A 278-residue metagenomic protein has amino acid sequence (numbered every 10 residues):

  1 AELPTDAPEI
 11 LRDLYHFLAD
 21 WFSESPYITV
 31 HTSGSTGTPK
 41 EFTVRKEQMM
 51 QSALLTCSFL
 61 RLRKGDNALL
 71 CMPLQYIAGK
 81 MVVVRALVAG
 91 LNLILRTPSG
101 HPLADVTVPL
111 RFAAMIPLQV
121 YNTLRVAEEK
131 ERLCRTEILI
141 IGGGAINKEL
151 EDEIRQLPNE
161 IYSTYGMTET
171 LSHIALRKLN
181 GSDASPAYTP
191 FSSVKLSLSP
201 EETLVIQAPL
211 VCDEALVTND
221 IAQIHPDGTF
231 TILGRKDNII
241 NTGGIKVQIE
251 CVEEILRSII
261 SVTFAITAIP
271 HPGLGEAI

Functional and structural regions predicted by a protein language model:
A1-E9, K40-T43, N92-P98: Short beta-strand->loop structural element characteristic of the AMP-binding/adenylate-forming
D13-H31, K64-N67: Conserved pre-ATP/AMP-binding loop-to-beta segment of ANL
Y27-L54, R61: Conserved AMP-binding A3 loop
S35, I116, G143, G166 (+2 more regions): Active-site glycine-centered loops adjacent to acidic/histidine catalytic or metal-binding residues that shape
K46-Q51, N67-N122: AMP-binding/adenylate-forming
V126-S182: Gly/Ser/Thr-rich phosphate-binding loop
K195-V217, I221-Q223: AMP-binding/adenylate-forming core of the ANL superfamily
I221-I278: AMP-binding/adenylate-forming catalytic core of the ANL superfamily
